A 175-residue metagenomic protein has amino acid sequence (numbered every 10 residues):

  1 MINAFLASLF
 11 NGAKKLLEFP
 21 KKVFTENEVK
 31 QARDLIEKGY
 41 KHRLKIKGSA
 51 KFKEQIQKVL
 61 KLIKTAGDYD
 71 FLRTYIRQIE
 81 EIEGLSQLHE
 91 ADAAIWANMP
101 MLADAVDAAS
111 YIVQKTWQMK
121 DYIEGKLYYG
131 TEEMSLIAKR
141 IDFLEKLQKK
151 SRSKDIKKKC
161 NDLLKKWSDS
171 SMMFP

Functional and structural regions predicted by a protein language model:
N3-E18, K22: Short hydrophobic helices that act as membrane-entry/anchoring signals
F10, E28, A32-A93: Auxiliary, metal-adjacent structural segments of Zn-dependent hydrolase domains
W96-Y111: Short pre-active-site segment immediately N-terminal to the catalytic Zn-binding motif
S110-I123: Active-site recognition of the HExxH zinc-binding catalytic motif
E124, Y128-L163: Post-HExxH zinc-binding segment in Zn-dependent metallohydrolases
K166-F174: Short, low-complexity, Pro/Ser/Thr/Gly-rich segments in the mature regions of secreted, periplasmic
